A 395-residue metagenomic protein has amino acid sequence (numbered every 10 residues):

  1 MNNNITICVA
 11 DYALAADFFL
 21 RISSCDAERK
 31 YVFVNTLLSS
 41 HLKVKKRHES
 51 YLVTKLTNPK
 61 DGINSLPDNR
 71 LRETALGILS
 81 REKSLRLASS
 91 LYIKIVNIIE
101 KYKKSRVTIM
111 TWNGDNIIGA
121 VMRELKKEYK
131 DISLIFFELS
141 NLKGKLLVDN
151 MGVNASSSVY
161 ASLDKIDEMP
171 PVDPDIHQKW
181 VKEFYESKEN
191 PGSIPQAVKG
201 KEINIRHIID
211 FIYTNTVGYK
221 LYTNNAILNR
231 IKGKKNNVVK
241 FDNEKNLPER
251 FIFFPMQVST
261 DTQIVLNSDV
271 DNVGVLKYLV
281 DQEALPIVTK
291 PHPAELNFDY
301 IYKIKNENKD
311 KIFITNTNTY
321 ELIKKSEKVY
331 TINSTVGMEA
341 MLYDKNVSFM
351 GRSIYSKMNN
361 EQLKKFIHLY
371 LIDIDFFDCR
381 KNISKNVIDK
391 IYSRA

Functional and structural regions predicted by a protein language model:
M1-L52: N-terminal subdomain of nucleotide-sugar transferases
V9-I22, G62-P170, G337: Active-site and donor-binding regions of nucleotide-sugar-utilizing enzymes
Y12-L14, W112-I118, N316-E361: A donor-sugar binding/catalytic signature common to diverse glycosyltransferases and related nucleotide-sugar
V34-L38, N69, E138-S140, E249-D261 (+2 more regions): Short loop/turn segments at strand-loop or loop-helix junctions that form parts of catalytic or ligand-binding pockets
Y160-I208, M358-A395: Leloir-type glycosyltransferase catalytic cores
I176-L247: Extended, charge-rich helix/loop segments that form flexible, surface "patches" used to engage negatively charged
F241-L276, L285, T289-E295, D375-R394: Active-site donor-nucleotide binding/catalytic segment of nucleotide-sugar enzymes
L276-I314: Catalytic donor nucleotide-activated moiety binding site of glycosyltransferases and closely related
